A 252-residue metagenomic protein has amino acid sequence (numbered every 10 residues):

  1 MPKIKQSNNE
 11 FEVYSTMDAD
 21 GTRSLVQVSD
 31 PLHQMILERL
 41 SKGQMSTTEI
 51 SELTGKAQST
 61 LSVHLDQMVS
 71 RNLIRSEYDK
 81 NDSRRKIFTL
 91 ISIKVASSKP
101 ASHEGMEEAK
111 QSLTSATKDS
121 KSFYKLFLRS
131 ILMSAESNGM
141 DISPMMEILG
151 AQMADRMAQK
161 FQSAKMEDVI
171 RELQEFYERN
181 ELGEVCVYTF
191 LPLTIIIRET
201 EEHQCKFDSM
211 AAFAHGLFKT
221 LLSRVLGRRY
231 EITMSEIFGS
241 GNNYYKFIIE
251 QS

Functional and structural regions predicted by a protein language model:
P2-A19, V26, T48, E52 (+3 more regions): N-terminal accessory segment detector
T22-H33: Basic, helix-initiating cap at the start of DNA-binding domains
P31-H33, K42-E49: Short capping segments at the starts of secondary-structure elements
E38-R39: Short alpha-helical segment immediately N-terminal to, or the first helix within, an HTH/HTH-like DNA-binding domain
A57-S59, Y188-G239: Short, hydrophobic/π-rich interface segment
D82, G239-G241: Short glycine/serine/proline-enriched coil/turn segments at secondary-structure junctions
G241-S252: C-terminal edge-of-domain segments
